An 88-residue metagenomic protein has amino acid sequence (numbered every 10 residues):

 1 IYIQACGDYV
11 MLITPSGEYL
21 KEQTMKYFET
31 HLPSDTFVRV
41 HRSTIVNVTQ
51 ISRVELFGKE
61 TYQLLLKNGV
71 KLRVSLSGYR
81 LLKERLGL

Functional and structural regions predicted by a protein language model:
I1-K67, K71-R73: Conserved binding/recognition cores within well-folded domains
L66, G78-L88: Eukaryotic intrinsically disordered, low-complexity regulatory linkers and tails enriched in Ser/Thr/Pro
